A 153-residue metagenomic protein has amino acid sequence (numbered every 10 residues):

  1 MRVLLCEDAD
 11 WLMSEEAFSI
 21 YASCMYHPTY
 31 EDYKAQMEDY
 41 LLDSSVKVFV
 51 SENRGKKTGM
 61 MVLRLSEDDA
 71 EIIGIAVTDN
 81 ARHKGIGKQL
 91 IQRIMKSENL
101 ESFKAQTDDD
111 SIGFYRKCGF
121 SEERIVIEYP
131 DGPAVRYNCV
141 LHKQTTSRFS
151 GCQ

Functional and structural regions predicted by a protein language model:
M1-A35, V50-E52, C152: Short amphipathic alpha-helix that is part of the acyltransferase structural core
D39-S44: Short loop/turn motifs at secondary-structure junctions and domain boundaries
V50, K56-R64, D69-A76: Conserved beta-strand in the GNAT
V77, H83-K96: Conserved acetyl-CoA-binding loop-helix of GNAT-fold acetyltransferases
L90, S111-F114: Conserved short alpha-helix immediately C-terminal to the canonical SAM/SAH-binding motif I of Rossmann-like
K96-D110: Conserved GNAT acetyl-CoA-binding A-motif
K104-Q106, S121-C139: Conserved catalytic-core motifs of GNAT/GCN5-like acyltransferases
Y115, F120: Conserved active-site tyrosine of GNAT-family acetyltransferases
